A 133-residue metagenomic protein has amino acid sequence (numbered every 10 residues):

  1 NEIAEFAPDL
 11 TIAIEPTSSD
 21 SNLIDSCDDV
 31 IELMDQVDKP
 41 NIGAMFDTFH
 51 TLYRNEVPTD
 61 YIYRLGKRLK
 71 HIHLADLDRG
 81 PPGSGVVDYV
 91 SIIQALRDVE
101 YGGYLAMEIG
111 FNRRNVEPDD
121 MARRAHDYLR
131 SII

Functional and structural regions predicted by a protein language model:
N1-G43, Y53: Active-site acidic/histidine proton-transfer and metal-coordination neighborhood in alpha/beta enzyme cores
I3-A7, M34-V37, L69, L96 (+2 more regions): Conserved hydrophobic residues forming the short capping helix/wall of the S-adenosyl-L-methionine
F6, F46-F49, F111, H126: Phenylalanine-focused residue identity feature
D9, P40-N41, K67-R68, G102-Y104: Short acidic capping loops at alpha-helix termini that bridge into adjacent secondary structure
I12, D47, I72, L96 (+2 more regions): Conserved, mostly hydrophobic/aromatic
L23-C27, I31, D35, H50-G102 (+1 more regions): Gly/Pro-rich active-site loop or hairpin
D119-I133: Short, basic/aromatic-enriched C-terminal tail that caps enzymatic domains
